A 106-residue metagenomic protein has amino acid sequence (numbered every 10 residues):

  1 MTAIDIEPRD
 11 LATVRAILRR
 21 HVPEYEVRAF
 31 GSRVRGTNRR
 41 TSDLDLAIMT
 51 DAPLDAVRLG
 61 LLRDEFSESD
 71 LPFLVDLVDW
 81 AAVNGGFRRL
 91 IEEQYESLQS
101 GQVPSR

Functional and structural regions predicted by a protein language model:
M1-E26, V34-R40, M49-R106: Catalytic core of pol beta-like nucleotidyltransferases
D45-A47: Short, well-ordered beta-strand segments
